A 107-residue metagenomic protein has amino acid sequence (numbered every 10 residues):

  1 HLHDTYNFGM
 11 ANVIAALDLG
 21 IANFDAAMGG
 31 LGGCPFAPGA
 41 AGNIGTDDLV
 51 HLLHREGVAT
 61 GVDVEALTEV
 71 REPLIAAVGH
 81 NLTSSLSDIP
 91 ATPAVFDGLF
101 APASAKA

Functional and structural regions predicted by a protein language model:
H1-A107: Catalytic cores and adjacent flexible loops of soluble metabolic enzymes that perform enolate/carbanion chemistry on
